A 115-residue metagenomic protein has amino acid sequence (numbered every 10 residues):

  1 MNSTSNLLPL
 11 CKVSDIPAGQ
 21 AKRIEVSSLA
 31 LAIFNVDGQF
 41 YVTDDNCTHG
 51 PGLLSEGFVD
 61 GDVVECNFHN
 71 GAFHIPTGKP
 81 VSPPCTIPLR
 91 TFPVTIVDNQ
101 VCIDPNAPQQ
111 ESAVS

Functional and structural regions predicted by a protein language model:
M1-G61, I75, P88-S115: N-terminal pre-ligand scaffold of iron-sulfur
C47, C66-H69: Short cysteine clusters
G61-N67, P80-L89: Short cysteine/histidine-rich metal-coordination sites, predominantly Zn2+-binding motifs
A72: Short helix-to-coil "ATP-lid" hinge immediately C-terminal to the conserved N-box Asn in the Bergerat
